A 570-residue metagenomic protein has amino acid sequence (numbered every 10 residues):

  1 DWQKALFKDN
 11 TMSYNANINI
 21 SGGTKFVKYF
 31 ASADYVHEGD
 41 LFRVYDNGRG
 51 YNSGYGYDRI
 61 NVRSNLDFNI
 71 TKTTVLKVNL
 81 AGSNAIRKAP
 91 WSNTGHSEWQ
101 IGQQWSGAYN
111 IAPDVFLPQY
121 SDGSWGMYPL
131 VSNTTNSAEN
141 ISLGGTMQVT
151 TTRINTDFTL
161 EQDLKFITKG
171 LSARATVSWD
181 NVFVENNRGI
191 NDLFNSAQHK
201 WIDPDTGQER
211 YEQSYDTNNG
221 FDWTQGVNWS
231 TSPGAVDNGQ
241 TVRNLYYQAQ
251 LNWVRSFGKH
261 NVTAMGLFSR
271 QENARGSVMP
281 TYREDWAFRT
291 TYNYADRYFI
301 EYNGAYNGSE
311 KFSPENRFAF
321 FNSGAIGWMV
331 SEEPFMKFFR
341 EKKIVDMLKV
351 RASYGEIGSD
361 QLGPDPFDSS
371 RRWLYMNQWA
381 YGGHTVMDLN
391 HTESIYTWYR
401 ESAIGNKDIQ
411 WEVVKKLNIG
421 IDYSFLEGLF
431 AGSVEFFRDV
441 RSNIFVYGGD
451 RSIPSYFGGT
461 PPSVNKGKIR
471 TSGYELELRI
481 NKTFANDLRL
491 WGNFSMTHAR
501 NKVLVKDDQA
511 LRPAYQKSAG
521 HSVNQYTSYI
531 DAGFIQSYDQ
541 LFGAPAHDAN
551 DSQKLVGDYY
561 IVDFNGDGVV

Functional and structural regions predicted by a protein language model:
D1-Y45, S232-N238, W253, A546-N565: Residues embedded in well-ordered regular secondary structure
Y14, N65-I70, T74, L80-N84 (+4 more regions): Extracellular/periplasmic, surface-exposed regions of secreted and cell-surface proteins
F30, N47, G54-R63, A305 (+2 more regions): Short, cationic motifs built from Arg/Lys/His that form the positively charged side of catalytic pockets
E38-A81: Extended hydrophobic/aromatic segments used for targeting, binding, or gating
R87-Q100, K506-L511: Low-complexity intrinsically disordered tracts that form flexible linkers/tails across taxa
N93-T94, E98-S132, D180, V184-N186: Replace "related TpsB outer-membrane translocases also match" with "some related outer-membrane beta-barrels such as
V227, K502-V570: C-terminal outer-membrane beta-barrel translocator/porin domains of Gram-negative envelope proteins and their
